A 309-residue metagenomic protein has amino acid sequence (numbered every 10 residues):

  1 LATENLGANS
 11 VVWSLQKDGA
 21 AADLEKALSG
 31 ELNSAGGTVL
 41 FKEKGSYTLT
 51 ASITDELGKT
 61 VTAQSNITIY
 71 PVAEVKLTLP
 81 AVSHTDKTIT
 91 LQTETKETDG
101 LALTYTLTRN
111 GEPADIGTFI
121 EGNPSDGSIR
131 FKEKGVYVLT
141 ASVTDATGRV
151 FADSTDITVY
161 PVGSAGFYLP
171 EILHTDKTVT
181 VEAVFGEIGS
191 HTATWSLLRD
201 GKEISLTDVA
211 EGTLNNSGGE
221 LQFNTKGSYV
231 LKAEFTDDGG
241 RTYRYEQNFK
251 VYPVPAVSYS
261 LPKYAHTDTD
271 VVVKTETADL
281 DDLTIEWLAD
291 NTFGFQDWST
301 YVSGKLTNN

Functional and structural regions predicted by a protein language model:
L1-T3, K87-T95, K177-F185, T269-T277: A short beta-strand segment in extracellular, disulfide-stabilized domains
L6-V11, D99-Y105, G189-T194, D279-E286: Solvent-exposed loop segments of extracellular immunoglobulin-like
K17-G37, R109-G127, G201-G219, N291-N309: Surface-exposed, flexible coil segments in extracellular/virion-facing regions
F41-E43, F131-E133, F185, F223-T225 (+1 more regions): Residue-level recognition of secondary-structure-to-loop junctions
T54-K59, T144-R149, T236-R241: Short, solvent-exposed loop/turn segments at the edges of extracellular beta-sandwich modules
A63-T68, D153-V159, Y245-V251: C-terminal edge beta-strand
V72-P80, V162-L169, V254-S260: Proline-enriched interdomain boundary motifs that mark the N-terminal boundary and often initiate the first structured
